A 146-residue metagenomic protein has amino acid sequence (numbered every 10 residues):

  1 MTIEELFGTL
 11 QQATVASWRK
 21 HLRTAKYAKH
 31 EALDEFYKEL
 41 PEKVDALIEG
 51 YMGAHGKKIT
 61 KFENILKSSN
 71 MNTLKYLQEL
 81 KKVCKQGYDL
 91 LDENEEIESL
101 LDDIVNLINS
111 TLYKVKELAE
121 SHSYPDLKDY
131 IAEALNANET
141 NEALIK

Functional and structural regions predicted by a protein language model:
M1-K146: Iron-associated oxidoreductase/ferritin-like identity signal
